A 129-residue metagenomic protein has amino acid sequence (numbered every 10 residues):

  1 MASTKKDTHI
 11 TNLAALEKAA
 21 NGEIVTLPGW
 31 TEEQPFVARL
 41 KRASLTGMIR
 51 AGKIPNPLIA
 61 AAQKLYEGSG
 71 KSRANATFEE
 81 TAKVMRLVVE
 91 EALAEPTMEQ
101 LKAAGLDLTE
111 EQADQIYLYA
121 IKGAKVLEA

Functional and structural regions predicted by a protein language model:
M1-A60, A129: Short, charged/polar N-terminal "headpieces" of proteins
T4-K6, E95-A129: C-terminal charged interaction modules
D7, Q34, T46, A51 (+5 more regions): Low-complexity, intrinsically disordered short peptide segments enriched in small/polar/basic residues
T11-G22, P57-E67, K83, E99-A103 (+2 more regions): Polar/charged alpha-helical tracts
V25, A38-L40, V89, I116 (+1 more regions): Hydrophobic beta-strand residues in large extracellular and virion-surface proteins
L45-K83: Acidic, aromatic-enriched beta-alpha/helix-loop junctions
N75-A103, D107: Amphipathic protein-protein interaction modules
